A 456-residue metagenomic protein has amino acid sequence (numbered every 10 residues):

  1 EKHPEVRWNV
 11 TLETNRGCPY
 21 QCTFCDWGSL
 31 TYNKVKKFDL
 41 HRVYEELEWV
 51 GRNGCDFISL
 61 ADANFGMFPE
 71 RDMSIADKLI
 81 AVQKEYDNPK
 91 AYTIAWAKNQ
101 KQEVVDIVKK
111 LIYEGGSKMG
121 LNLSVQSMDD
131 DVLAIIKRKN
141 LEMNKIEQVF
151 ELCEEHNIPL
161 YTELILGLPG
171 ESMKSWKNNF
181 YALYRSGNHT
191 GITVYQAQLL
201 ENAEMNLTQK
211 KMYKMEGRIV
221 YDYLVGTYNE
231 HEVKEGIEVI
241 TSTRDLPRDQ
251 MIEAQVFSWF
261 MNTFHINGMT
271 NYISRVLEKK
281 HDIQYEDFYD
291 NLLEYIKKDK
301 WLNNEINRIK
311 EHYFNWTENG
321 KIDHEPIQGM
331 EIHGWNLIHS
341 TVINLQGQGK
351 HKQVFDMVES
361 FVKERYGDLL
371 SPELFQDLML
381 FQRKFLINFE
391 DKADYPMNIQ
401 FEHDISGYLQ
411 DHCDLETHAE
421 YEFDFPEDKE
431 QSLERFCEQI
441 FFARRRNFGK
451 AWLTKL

Functional and structural regions predicted by a protein language model:
E1-Y44, R52: Acidic, low-complexity intrinsically disordered segments
V10, E46-V50, V149, N179 (+2 more regions): Alpha-helical packing segments of well-folded alpha/beta enzyme cores
N15, S29, N33-K37, I94-K98 (+4 more regions): Hydrophobic alpha-helical scaffolding
Y20, G66-E70, V125-Q126, D130-K137 (+3 more regions): Flexible glycine/acidic-rich beta-alpha junction loops that bind and position SAM and/or redox cofactors in anaerobic
L40-Y161, L166-L168: Conserved SAM/AdoMet-binding glycine-rich loop
G51, Y184-R185, H189: Non-catalytic positions within long, well-ordered alpha-helices that form the structural scaffold/packing of enzyme
I107-V108, P169-R185: Catalytic cores of alpha/beta
E238-L456: Radical SAM enzyme core and accessory elements
